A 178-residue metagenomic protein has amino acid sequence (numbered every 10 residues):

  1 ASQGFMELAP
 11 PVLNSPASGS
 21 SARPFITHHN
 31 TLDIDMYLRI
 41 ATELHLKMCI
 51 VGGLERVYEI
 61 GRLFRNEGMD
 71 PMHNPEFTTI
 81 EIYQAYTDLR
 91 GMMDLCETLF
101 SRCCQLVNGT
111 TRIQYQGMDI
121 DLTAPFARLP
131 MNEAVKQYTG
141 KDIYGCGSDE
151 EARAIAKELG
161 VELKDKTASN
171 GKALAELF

Functional and structural regions predicted by a protein language model:
A1-F178: Class II aminoacyl-tRNA synthetase catalytic cores and aaRS-like
